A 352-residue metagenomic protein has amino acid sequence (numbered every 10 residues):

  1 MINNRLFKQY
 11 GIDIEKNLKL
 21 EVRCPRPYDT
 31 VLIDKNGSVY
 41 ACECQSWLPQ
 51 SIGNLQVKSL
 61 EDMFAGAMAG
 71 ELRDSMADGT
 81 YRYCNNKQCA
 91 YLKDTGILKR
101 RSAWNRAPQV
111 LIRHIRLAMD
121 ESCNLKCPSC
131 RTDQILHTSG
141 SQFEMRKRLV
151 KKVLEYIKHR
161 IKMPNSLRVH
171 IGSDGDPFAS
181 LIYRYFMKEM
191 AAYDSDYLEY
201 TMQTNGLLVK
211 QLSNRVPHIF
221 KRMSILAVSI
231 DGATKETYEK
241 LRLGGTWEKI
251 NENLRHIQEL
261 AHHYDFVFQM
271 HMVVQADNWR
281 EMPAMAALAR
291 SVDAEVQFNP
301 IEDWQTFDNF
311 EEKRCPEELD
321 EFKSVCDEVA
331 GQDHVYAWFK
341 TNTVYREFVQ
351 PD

Functional and structural regions predicted by a protein language model:
M1-A41, Q45-K58, A118-D120, S139-F143 (+2 more regions): Radical SAM enzyme [4Fe-4S]-AdoMet core and its adjacent flexible, acidic and glycine-rich loops/tails across
F7-I12, T30-L32, A67-D78, L111-A118: Short, intrinsically disordered, charge-biased short linear motifs at domain edges
N17, S46-Y91: Membrane-interface junctions of multi-pass transporters
R26, Y40-C44, Y81-K93, S122-T132: Local cysteine-cluster metal-coordination motifs and their immediate loop/turn environment, predominantly Fe-S cluster
Y28-G37, R106-D133, S166-G172: N-terminal pre-triad scaffold of radical SAM enzymes
S46-G53, L92-S102, T132-S141: Iron-sulfur (Fe-S) cluster-binding segments and ferredoxin-like electron-carrier domains, especially [2Fe-2S]
C84-I115, R146: Fe-S ferredoxin-like electron-transfer domains and their immediately adjacent linker/connector regions across
S122-L125, T132-L136, G140-K235, N251-E252: Conserved SAM/AdoMet-binding glycine-rich loop
